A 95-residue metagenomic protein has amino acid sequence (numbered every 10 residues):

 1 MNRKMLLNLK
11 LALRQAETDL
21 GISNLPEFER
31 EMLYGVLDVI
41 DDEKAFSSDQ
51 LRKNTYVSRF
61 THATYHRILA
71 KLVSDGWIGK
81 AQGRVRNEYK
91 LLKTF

Functional and structural regions predicted by a protein language model:
M1-N2, W77, L91: Intrinsically disordered, low-complexity regulatory regions of eukaryotic nuclear gene-regulatory proteins
K4-D38: Short alpha-helical segments that sit at the start of domains
N24-L25, E43, T61: Residue-level marker of regulatory loop/turn positions in helix-turn-helix DNA-binding domains and in histidine
E27-R30, V36, R52, S58 (+1 more regions): Non-catalytic interaction surface on structured domains
D42-Y56: Short acidic, hydrophobic short linear motifs in intrinsically disordered regions
R59-S74: Short amphipathic alpha-helical interaction segments
V73-G83: A short, conserved structural fragment
G83-F95: Short, cationic-aromatic polyanion-contact patches
